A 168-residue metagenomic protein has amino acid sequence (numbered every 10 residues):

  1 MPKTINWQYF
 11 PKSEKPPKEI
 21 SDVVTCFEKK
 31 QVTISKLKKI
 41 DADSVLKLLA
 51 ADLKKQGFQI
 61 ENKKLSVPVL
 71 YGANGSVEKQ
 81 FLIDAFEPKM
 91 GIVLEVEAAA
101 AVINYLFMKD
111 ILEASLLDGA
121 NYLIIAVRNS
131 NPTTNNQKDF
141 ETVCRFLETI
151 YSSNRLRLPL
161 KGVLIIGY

Functional and structural regions predicted by a protein language model:
M1-K36, S44-D52: Nuclease-adjacent, charged terminal/linker segments that flank catalytic cores
S35-K39, L48-K89, V102-K109, L116: Active-site metal-binding core of divalent-cation-utilizing nuclease and nuclease-like domains
G91-I92, Y122: Structural motif
E95-D110, N135: Active-site-adjacent loop/helix micro-motif of nuclease/hydrolase catalytic cores
A114-L116, R155: N-terminal cationic-hydrophobic initiation segments that often serve targeting/anchoring roles
G119-A120, P159: Short loop/turn motifs at secondary-structure junctions
A120-V127: Conserved beta-strand signature within the Rossmann-like core of class I S-adenosyl-L-methionine
N129-Y168: Domain-level recognition of nuclease-like catalytic cores that cleave nucleotide substrates
